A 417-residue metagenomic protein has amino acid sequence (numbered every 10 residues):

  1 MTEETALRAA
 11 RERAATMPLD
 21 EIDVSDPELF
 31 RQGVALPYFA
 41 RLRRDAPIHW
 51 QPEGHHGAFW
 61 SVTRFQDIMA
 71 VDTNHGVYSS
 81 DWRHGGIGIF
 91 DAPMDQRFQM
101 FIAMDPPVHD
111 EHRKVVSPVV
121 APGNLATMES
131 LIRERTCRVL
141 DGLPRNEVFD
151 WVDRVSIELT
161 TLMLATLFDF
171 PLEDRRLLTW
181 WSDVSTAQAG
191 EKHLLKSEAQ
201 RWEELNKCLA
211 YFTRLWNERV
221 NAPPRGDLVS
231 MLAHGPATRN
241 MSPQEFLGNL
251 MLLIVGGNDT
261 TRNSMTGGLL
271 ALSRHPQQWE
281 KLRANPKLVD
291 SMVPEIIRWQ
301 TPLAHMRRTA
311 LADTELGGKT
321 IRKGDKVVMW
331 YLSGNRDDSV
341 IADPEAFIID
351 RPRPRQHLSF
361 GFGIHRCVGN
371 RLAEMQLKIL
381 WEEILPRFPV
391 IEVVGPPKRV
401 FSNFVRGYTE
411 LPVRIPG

Functional and structural regions predicted by a protein language model:
M1-G417: Cytochrome P450
